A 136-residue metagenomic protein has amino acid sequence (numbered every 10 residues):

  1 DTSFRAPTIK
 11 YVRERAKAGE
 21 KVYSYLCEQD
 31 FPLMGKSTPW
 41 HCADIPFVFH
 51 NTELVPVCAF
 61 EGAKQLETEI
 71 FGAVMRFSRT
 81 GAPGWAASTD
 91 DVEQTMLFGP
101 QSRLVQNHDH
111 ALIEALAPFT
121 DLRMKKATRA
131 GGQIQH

Functional and structural regions predicted by a protein language model:
D1-H136: C-terminal helix-and-tail extensions that cap enzymatic domains
